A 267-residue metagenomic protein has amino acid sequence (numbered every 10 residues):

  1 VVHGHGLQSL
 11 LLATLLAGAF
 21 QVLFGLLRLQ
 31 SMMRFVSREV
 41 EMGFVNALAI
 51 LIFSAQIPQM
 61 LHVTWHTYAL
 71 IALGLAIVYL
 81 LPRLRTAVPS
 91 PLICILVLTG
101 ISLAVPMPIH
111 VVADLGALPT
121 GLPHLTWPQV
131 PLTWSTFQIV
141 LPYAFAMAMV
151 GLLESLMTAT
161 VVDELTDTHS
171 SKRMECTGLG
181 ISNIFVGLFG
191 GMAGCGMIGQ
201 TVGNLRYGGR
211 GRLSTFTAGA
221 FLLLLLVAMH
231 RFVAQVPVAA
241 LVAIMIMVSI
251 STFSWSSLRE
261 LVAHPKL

Functional and structural regions predicted by a protein language model:
H3-T166, F221-L223, M229-L267: Core transmembrane helix bundle of multi-pass membrane transport proteins
G4-G6, G209-T217: Phosphate-handling active-site elements
L12-L16, G178, S214-T217: Hydrophobic core positions of alpha-helical segments in small-molecule transporters and transporter systems
L23-F24, F185, G196, L224: Residue positions within transmembrane alpha-helices of multi-pass solute transporters
V130, W134-L213: Membrane-embedded helical hairpins/re-entrant loop segments and their flanking transmembrane helices within multi-pass
